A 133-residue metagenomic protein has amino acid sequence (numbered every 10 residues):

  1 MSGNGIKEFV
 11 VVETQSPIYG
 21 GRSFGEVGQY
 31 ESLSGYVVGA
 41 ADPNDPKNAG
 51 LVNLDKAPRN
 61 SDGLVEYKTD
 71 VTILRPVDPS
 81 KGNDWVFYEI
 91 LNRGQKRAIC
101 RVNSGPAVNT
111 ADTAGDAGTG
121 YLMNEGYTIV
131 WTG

Functional and structural regions predicted by a protein language model:
M1-G133: Catalytic-loop region of hydrolases
